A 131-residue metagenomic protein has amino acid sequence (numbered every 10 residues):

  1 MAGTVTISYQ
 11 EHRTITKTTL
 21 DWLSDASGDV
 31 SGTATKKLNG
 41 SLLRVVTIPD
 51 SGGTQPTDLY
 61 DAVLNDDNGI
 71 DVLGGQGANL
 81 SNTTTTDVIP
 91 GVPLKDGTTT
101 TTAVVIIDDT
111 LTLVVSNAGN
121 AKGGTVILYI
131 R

Functional and structural regions predicted by a protein language model:
A2-R131: Surface-exposed, low-hydrophobicity beta-strand/loop segments enriched in small/polar/acidic residues
